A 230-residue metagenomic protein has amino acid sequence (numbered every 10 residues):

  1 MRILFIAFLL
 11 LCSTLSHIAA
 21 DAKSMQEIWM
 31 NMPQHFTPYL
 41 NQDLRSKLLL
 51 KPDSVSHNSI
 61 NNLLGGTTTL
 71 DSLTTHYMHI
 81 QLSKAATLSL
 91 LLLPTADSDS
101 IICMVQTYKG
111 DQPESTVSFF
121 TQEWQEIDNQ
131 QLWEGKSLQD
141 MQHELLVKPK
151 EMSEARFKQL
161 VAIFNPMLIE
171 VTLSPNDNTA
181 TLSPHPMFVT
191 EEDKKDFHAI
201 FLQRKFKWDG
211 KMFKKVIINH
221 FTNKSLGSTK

Functional and structural regions predicted by a protein language model:
I3-S13: Sec-dependent N-terminal signal peptides
L11-K23: Bacterial Sec-dependent signal peptides at the C-terminal "C-region" and cleavage site
A20-P94: Terminal domain-start segments
I80, T107-P113, E192-F197: Short consensus segments that form the blades of beta-propeller domains, in both extracellular/periplasmic
A85-L88, I102-C103, Q112-V117, F164-L168 (+1 more regions): Short, surface-exposed coil-to-beta transition loops
S100-Y108, N178-H185: Short beta-strand elements that form the blades of beta-propeller/WD-repeat-like and other beta-sheet-rich scaffold
I101-K136: Mid-length scaffold segments of soluble, non-membrane domains
Q130-D209, K214-V216, H220-K230: Short aromatic loop motif centered on NTY/YTY
